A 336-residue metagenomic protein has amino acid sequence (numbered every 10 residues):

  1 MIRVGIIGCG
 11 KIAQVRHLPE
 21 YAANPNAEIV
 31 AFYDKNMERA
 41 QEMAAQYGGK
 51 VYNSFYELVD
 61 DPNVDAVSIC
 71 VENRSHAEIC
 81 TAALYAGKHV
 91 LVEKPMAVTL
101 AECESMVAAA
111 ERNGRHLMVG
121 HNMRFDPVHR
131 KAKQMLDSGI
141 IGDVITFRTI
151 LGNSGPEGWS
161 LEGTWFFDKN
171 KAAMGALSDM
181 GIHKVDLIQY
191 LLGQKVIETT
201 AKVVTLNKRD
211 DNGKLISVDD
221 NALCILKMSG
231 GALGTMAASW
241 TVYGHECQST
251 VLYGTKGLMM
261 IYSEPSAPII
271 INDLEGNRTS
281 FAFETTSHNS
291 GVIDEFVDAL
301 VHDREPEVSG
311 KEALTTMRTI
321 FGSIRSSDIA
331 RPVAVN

Functional and structural regions predicted by a protein language model:
M1, A27, A66-V71, R112 (+2 more regions): C-terminal helix-rich "cap/oligomerization" subdomain common to oxidoreductases
M1-Y47: N-terminal Rossmann-like dinucleotide-binding module
N36, G49-A109: Beta-loop-alpha module in the N-terminal Rossmann-like domain of NAD(P)-dependent dehydrogenases, especially those
N53, I69, V92-E93, L117-V119 (+2 more regions): Hydrophobic residues in well-ordered beta-strands that form the structural core
S105-N122, G142-I145: Rossmann-fold dehydrogenase core element
M123-K214, A330: Predominantly a Rossmann-like dinucleotide-binding segment in NAD(P)-dependent oxidoreductases
V185-S266, I293-D303: Contiguous beta-strand/loop segments that form the cofactor/metal-binding neighborhood of enzyme cores
A282-D294: Active-site loop of classical SDR/Rossmann-like NAD(P)-dependent oxidoreductases, centered on the catalytic Tyr-X3-Lys
